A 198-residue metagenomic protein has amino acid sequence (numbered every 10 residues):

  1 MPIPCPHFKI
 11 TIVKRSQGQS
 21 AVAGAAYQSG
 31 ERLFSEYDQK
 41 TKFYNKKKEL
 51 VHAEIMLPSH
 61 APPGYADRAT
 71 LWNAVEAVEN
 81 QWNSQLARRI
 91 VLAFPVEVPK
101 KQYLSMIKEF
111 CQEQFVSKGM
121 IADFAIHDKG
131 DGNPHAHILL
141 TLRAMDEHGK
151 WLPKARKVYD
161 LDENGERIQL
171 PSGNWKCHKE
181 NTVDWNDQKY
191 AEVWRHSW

Functional and structural regions predicted by a protein language model:
M1-S197: N-terminal nicking endonuclease/strand-transfer module with a His-rich metal-binding environment and a catalytic Tyr
